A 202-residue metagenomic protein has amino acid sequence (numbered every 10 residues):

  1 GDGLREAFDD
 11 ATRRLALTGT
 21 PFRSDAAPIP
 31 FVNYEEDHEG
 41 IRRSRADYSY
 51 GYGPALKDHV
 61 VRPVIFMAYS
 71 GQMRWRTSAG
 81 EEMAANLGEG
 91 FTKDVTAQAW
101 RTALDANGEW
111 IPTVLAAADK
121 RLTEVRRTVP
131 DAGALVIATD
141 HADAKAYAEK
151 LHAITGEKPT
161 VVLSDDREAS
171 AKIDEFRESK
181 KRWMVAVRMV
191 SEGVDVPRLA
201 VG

Functional and structural regions predicted by a protein language model:
G1-L17, R23-A26: Short, conserved "post-DEAD/DEAH" coupling segment immediately C-terminal to helicase motif II within the SF2/RecA-like
D2-G3, P28-E35, L151-H152, A200-G202: Short secondary-structure boundary/capping segments
D10-R13, R45, V60-V64, T155-K158 (+1 more regions): Short glycine-/polar-rich loops that comprise or flank the Walker A/P-loop and associated switch/sensor motifs
L15, G133-T139, V162: Extended hydrophobic secondary-structure segments that form protein cores and membrane-embedded regions
T20-S24, S70-R74, H141-A142, D166-R167 (+1 more regions): Conserved nucleotide-binding/hydrolysis micro-motifs of P-loop NTPases
A26-D131: Interdomain helical connector at the RecA1-RecA2 junction of SF1/SF2 helicase-like NTPases
L135, K145-A146, G156-V190: Conserved helicase ATPase core of P-loop NTP-dependent helicases/translocases
M184-G202: SF2 helicase motor core recognition
